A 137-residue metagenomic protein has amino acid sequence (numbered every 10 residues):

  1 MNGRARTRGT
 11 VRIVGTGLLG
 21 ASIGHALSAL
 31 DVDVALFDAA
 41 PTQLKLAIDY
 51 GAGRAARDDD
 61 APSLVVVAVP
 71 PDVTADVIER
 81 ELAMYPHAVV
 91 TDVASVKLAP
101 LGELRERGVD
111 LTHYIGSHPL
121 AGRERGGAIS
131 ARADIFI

Functional and structural regions predicted by a protein language model:
M1-A55: NAD(P)+-binding Rossmann beta1-loop-alpha1 motif at the extreme N-terminus of oxidoreductases
L27, A47, V77-E81, P100-L104: Hydrophobic packing residues within well-ordered alpha-helices of enzyme cores
R54-D58, V89-V93, L111-S117: Short hydrophobic/aromatic-enriched beta-strand-loop microsegments
R57-V89: Rossmann-like NAD(P)-binding element
V69-P71, A94-S95, P119: Short glycine-/small-residue-rich Rossmann-like dinucleotide-binding loops
V73-T74, L98-A99, R123: Short glycine-rich, flexible loops that bind phosphorylated cofactors or substrates
M84-L104, I115: ADP-ribose/adenylate-binding Rossmann-like module
E106-I137: Rossmann-fold dinucleotide-binding core
